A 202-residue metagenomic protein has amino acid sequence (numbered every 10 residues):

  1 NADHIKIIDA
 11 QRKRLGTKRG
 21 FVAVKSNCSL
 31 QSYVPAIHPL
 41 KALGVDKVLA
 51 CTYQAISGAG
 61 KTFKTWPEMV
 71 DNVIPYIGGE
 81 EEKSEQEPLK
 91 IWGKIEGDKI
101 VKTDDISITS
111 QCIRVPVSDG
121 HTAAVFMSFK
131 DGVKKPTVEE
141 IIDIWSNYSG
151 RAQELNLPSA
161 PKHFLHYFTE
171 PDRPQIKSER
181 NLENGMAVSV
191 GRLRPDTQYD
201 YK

Functional and structural regions predicted by a protein language model:
N1-M69, V73-Y76, S107, Q153-N156 (+2 more regions): N-terminal Rossmann-like NAD(P) cofactor-binding subdomain of oxidoreductases, focused on the glycine-rich
K13-K18, E96-D104, D131-E139: Intrinsically disordered, low-complexity coil segments
L30-Q31, E82, K135: Loop/helix-junction capping segments adjacent to catalytic residues or to phosphate/diphosphate-binding pockets
Y33, G58-K61, P116-G120, P136: Short acidic/glycine-rich loop or secondary-structure boundary segments that cap or lie
P35-P39, N72, K83, E87-I91 (+2 more regions): Alpha-helical scaffold segments in soluble metabolic enzymes
G79-M127: Oxyanion-binding "anion nests"
S110-R114, T122-K202: C-terminal active-site/capping subdomain that shapes the small-molecule cofactor and substrate pocket of enzyme
